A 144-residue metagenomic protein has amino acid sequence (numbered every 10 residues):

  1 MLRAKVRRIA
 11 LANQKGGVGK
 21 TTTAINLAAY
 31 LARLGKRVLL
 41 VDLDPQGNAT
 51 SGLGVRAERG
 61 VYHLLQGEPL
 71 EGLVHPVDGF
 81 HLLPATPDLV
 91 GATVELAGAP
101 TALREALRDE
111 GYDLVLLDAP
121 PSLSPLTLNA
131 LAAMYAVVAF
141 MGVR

Functional and structural regions predicted by a protein language model:
M1-R144: P-loop NTP-binding core
